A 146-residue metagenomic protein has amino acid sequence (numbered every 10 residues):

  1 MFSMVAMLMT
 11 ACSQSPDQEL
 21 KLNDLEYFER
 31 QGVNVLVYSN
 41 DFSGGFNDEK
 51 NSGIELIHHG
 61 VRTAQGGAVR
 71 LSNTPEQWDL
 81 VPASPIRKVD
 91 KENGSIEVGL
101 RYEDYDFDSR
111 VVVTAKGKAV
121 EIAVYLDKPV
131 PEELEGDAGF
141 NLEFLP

Functional and structural regions predicted by a protein language model:
M1-V5: Sec-dependent signal peptide recognition, specifically the positively charged N-region followed immediately by
M9-A11: C-terminal motif of bacterial Sec signal peptides marking the signal peptidase cleavage site
Q14-A68: Beta-strand-rich N-terminal accessory domains
P16-L22, E26, Y125-P146: Polysaccharide-binding surfaces and accessory modules of carbohydrate-active proteins
L25, N40-G45, H59-V61, T74 (+4 more regions): Generic structural motif
G45-I57, F107-K116, A123, N141: Beta-sheet ligand-binding and adhesion/scaffold domains
R70-E133: Extended, loop-rich substrate-binding clefts of extracytoplasmic carbohydrate-active enzymes
